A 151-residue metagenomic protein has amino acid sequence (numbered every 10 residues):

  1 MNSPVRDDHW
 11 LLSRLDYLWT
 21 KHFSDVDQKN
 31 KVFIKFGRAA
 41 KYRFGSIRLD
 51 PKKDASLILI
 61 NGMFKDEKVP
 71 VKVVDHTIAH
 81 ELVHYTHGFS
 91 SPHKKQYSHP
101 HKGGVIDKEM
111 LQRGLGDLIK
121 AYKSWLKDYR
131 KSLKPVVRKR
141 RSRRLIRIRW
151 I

Functional and structural regions predicted by a protein language model:
M1-D75, Y85-I151: Active-site-proximal or metal-binding-adjacent scaffold patches in catalytic folds
